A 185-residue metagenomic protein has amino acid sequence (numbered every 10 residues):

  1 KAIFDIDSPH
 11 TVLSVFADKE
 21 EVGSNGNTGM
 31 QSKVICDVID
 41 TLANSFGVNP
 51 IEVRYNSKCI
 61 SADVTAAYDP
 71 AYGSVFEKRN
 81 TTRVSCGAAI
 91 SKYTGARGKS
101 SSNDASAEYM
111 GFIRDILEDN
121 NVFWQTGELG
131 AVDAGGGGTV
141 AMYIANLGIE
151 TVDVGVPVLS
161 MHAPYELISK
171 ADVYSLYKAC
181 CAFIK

Functional and structural regions predicted by a protein language model:
K1, M30-D37, D104-F112, G135-G138 (+1 more regions): Conserved active-site and cofactor/substrate-binding residues in soluble primary-metabolism enzymes
K1-L13, V156-K185: His/Asp/Glu-rich mid-to-C-terminal helical/loop segments that flank catalytic regions of hydrolases
K1-V84: Acidic/histidine-rich catalytic neighborhood of metal-dependent amide-processing enzymes
D5-I6, L42-S45, I116-N120, N146 (+2 more regions): Change "in soluble alpha/beta enzymes" to "in soluble alpha/beta proteins
V12-F16, I39, C59-A62, I90 (+5 more regions): Generic structural hydrophobic/aromatic packing signal, biased to beta-strands
S24-S32, K99, N103, G130 (+2 more regions): Hydrophobic alpha-helical scaffolding
T41-V64, C86-K99, L159-S175: Hydrophobic transmembrane alpha-helix bundles
A67-Y72, F76-A163: Active-site-adjacent substrate-binding region of metalloamidase/peptidase-like peptide-processing proteins
